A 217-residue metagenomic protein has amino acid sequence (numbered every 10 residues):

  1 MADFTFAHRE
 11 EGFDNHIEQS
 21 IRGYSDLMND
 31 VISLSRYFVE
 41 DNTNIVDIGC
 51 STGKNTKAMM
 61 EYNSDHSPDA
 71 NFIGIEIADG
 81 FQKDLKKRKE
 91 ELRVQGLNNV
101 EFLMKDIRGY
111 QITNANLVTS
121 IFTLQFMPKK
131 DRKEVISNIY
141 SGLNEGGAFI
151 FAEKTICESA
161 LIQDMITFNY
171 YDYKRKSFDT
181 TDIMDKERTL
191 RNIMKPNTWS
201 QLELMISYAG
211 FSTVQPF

Functional and structural regions predicted by a protein language model:
A2-D3, A7-L27: Class I SAM-dependent methyltransferase Rossmann-like catalytic core, especially the SAM/SAH-binding loop
G23-D41: Conserved alpha-helix/loop element of class I SAM-dependent methyltransferases that forms part of the SAM/SAH-binding
V46, S51-R108: Class I SAM-dependent methyltransferase SAM/SAH-binding core
G109-T113: Short conserved loop adjoining the S-adenosyl-L-methionine
T119: A conserved beta-strand element that flanks and buttresses the S-adenosyl-L-methionine
K133-E145: A short glycine-rich, Lys/Arg-flanked "PGG" loop and its adjoining helix->strand segment in the class I
G146-K154: Conserved beta-strand signature within the Rossmann-like core of class I S-adenosyl-L-methionine
K154-M205: C-terminal alpha-helical "lid/dimerization" subdomain adjacent to the S-adenosyl-L-methionine
